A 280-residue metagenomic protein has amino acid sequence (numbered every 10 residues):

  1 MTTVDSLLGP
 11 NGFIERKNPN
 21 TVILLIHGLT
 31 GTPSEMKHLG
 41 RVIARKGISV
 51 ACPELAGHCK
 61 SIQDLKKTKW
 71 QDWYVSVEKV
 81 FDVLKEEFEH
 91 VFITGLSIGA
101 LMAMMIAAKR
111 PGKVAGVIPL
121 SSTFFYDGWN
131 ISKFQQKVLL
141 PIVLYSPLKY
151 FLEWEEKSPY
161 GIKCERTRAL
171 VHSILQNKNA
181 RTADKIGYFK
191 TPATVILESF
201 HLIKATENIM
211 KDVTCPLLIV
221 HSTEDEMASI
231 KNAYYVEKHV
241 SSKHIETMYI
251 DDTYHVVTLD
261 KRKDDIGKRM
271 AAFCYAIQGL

Functional and structural regions predicted by a protein language model:
L8-P10, T191-I209: Active-site nucleophile elbow and catalytic-triad environment of alpha/beta-hydrolase enzymes
T30-R41: The serine-hydrolase catalytic nucleophile loop
I43-I62: Conserved alpha/beta-hydrolase
G95-A103: Gly/Ala-rich beta-loop-alpha elbow adjacent to hydrolase catalytic centers
I98, R110-F189: Alpha/beta-hydrolase-fold enzymes
V213, L218-H221, D225: Short beta-strand/loop motif that positions the catalytic acidic residue of the alpha/beta-hydrolase fold
E226-N232: Conserved alpha/beta-hydrolase "acid-adjacent" motif
H244-L280: Catalytic active-site module of serine/aspartate enzymes centered on a nucleophile-bearing elbow/loop
